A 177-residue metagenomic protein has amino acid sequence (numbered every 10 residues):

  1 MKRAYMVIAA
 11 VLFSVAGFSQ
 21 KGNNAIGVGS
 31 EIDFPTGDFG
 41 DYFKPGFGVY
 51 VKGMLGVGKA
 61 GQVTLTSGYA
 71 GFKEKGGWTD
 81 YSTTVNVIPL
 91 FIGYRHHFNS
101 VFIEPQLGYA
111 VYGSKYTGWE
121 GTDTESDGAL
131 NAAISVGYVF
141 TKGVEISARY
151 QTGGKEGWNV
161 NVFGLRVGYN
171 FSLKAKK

Functional and structural regions predicted by a protein language model:
M1-N23, A175-K177: Cleavable N-terminal export/targeting peptides
S19-V63, V162-K177: Short glycine/proline- and aromatic-enriched beta-strand/turn motifs that initiate or cap beta-hairpins
I26-S30, V51, L65-S67, I92 (+4 more regions): Membrane-embedded beta-strand positions of outer-membrane beta-barrel proteins
S30-D38, L55, Y69-K73, H96-S100 (+3 more regions): Transmembrane beta-strands of outer-membrane beta-barrel pores
F34-Y42, G68-V87, V111-L130, E156-W158: Flexible, solvent-exposed loop segments that connect beta-strands
G40-F91, V136, E145: Glycine- and aromatic-enriched membrane insertion/assembly motifs of diderm outer-membrane and organelle channel
F72-G76, D123-K177: Predominantly the C-terminal beta-signal and adjacent terminal strand-loop region of outer-membrane beta-barrel
F102, G113-T117, G143-E145: Substrate-binding/catalytic groove segments of enzymes that remodel or degrade extracellular structural polymers
